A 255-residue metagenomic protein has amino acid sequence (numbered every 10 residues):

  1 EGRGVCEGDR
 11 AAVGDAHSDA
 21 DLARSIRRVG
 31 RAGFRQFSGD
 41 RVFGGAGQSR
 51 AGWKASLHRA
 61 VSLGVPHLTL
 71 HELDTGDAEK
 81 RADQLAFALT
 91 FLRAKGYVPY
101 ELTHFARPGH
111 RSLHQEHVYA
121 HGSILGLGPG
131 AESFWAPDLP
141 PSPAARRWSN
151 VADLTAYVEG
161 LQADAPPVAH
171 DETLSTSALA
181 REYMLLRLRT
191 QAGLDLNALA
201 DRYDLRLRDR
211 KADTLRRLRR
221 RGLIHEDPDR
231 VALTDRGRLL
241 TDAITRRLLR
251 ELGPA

Functional and structural regions predicted by a protein language model:
E1-L205, G253-P254: C-terminal scaffold of the Radical SAM
R181-M184, T214, I244: Structural preference for long, well-ordered alpha-helical segments in enzyme cores
L196-N197, D209-R210, E226: Extended hydrophobic-aromatic, low-complexity segments
L205-R220: Short amphipathic alpha-helical interaction segments
R219-D229: A short, conserved structural fragment
R230-D235: Minor-groove-contacting beta-hairpin "wing" of winged helix-turn-helix DNA-binding domains
R236-A255: Short, amphipathic alpha-helical interaction segments positioned at domain boundaries
